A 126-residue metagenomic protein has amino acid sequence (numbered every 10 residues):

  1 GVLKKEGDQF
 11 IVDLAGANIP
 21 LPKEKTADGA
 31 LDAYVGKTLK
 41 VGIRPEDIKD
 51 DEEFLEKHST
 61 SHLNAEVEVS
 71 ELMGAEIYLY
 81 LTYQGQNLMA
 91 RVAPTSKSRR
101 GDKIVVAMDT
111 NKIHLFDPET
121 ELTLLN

Functional and structural regions predicted by a protein language model:
V2-L3, V67: Conserved hydrophobic positions within beta-strands
K5-Q9, S70-I77, P118: Short, conserved beta-turn/loop elements at beta-strand boundaries and strand-helix junctions
Q9-E66, N87, K97-N126: Glycine/charge-rich catalytic "coupling/switch" loops of P-loop NTPases
T60-L63, V67-V69, M73-Y80: Long, well-ordered amphipathic alpha-helical subdomains in the mid-to-C-terminal portions of large enzyme subunits
A90-R91: Canonical phosphoinositide-binding patch of PH/PH-like domains
